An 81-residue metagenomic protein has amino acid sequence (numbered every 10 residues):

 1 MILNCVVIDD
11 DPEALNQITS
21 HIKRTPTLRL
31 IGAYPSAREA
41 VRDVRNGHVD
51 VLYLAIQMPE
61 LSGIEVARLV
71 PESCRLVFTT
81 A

Functional and structural regions predicted by a protein language model:
M1-N4: Non-catalytic signal-transmission and effector/linker regions of two-component phosphorelay proteins
D9, A55: Active-site residues of response regulator receiver
D11-G32: Two-component/phosphorelay signaling modules centered on CheY-like receiver
T19, A33-V51: Acidic, metal-coordinating helix/loop segments flanking the phosphotransfer/catalytic sites of two-component signaling
Y53, R68, S73-A81: A short, hydrophobic beta-strand element within the central beta-sheet of small alpha/beta folds
P59: The feature encodes the CheY-like receiver
